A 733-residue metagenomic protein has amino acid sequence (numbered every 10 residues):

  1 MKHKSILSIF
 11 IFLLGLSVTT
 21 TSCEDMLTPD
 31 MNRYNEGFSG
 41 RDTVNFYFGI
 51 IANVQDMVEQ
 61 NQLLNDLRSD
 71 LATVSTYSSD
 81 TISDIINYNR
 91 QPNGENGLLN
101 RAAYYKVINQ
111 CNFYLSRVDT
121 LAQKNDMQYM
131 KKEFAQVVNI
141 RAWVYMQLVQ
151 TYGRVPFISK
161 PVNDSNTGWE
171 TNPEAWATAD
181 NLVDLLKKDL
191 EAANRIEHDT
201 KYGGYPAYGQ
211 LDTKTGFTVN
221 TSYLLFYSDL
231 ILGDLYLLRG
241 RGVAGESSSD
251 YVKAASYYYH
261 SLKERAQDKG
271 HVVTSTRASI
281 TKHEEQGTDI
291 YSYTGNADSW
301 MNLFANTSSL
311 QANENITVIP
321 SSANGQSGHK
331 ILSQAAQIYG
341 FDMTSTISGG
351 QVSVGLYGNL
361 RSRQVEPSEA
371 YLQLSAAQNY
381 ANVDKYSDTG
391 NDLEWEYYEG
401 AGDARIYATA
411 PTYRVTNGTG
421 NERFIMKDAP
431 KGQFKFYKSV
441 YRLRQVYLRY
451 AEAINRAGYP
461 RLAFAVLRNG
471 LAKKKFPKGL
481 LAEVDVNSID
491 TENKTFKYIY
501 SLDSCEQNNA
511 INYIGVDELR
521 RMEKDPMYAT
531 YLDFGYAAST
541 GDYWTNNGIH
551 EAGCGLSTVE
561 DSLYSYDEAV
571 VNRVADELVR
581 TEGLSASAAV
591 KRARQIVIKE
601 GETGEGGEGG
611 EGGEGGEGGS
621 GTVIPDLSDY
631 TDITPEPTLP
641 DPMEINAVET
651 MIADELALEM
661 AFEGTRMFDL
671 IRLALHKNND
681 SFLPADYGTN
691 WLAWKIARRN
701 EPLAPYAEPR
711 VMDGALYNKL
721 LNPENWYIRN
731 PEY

Functional and structural regions predicted by a protein language model:
C23-S75, A255-S256, E608, F682 (+1 more regions): Membrane-proximal, proline-rich intrinsically disordered regions
R33-E36, R41, N61-S75, K201-L230 (+3 more regions): Short, surface-exposed recognition loops and adjoining beta-strand edges that mediate ligand/DNA contacts, enriched
N45, D80-V155, W169-D184, K188-Y202 (+4 more regions): Conserved, well-structured interaction surfaces
V149-P156, L238-S248, G458: Short coil/turn linking the two alpha-helices of tandem helical-hairpin repeats
N181-L182, I196-N220, K269-T307, I347-L356 (+6 more regions): Surface-exposed intrinsically disordered loops and tails
N359-L443, T491, E605-E617: Flexible, polar/acidic helix-loop-strand segments at domain edges
